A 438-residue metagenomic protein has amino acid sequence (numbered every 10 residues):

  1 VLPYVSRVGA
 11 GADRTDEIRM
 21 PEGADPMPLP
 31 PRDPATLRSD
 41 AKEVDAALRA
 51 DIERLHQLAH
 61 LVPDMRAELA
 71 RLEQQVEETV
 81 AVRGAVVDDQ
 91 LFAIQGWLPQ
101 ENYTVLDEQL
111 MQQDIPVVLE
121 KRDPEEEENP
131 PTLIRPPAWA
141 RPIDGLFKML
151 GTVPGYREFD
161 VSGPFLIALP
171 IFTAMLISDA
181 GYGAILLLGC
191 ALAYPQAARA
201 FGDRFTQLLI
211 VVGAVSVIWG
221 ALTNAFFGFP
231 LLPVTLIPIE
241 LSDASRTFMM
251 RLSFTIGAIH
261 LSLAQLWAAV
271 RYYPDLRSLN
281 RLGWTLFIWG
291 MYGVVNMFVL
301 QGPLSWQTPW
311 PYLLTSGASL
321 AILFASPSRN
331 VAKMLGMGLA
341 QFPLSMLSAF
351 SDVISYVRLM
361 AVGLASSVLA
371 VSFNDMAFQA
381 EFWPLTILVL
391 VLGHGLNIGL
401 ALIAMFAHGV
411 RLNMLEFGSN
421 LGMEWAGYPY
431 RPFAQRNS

Functional and structural regions predicted by a protein language model:
V1-P164, A193, R199-G202, T206: Long, charged N-terminal accessory/stalk domains
T104-S438: Conserved, carboxylate-rich catalytic/transport cores that coordinate ions
